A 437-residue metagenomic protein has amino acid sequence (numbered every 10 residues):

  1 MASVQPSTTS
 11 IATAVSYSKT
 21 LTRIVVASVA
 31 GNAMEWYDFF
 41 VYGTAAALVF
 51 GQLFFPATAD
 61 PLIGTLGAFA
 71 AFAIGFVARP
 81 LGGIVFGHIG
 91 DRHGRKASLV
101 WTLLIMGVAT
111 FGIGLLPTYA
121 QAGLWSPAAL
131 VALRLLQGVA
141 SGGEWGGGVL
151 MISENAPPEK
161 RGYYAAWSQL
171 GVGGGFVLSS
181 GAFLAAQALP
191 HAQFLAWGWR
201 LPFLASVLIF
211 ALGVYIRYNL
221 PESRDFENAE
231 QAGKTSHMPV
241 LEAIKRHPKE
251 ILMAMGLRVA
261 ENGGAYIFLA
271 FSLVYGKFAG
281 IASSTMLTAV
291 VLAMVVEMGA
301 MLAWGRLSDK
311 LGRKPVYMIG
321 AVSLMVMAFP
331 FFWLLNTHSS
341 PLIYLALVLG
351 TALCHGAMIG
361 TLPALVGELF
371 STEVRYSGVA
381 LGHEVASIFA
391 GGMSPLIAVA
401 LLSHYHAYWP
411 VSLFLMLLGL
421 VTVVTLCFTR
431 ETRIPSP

Functional and structural regions predicted by a protein language model:
G43-T44, P248-E297, A390-S394: Extracytoplasmic gate region of multi-pass secondary transporters
A46-R79: Extracellular/periplasmic helix-loop-helix junction of adjacent transmembrane segments in MFS-like secondary
R92-L103, K310-V322: Cytoplasmic membrane-interface "Motif A"-like loop-to-helix N-cap segments of 12-TM Major Facilitator Superfamily
L104-G123, S323-H338: C-terminal ends and interior cores of transmembrane alpha-helices in multi-pass membrane transporters/permeases
Y163-L184, G382-S394: Glycine-rich segments within core transmembrane alpha-helices of 12-TM secondary carriers
V172-R217: Helix-loop-helix hairpin linking two adjacent transmembrane segments in secondary transporters
G213-L220, M416-P437: Multi-pass alpha-helical transporter architecture, strongest for 12-TM Major Facilitator/SLC carriers used
P315-T361: C-terminal transmembrane helical hairpin of 12-TM major facilitator-type secondary transporters
